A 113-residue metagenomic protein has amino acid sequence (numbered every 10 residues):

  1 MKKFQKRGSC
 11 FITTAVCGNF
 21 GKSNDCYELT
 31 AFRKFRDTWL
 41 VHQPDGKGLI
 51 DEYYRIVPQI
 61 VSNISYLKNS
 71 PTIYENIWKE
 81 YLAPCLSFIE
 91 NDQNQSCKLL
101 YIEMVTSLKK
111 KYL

Functional and structural regions predicted by a protein language model:
M1-L113: Long, compositionally biased charged/polar accessory segments in the mid-to-C-terminal portions of proteins
